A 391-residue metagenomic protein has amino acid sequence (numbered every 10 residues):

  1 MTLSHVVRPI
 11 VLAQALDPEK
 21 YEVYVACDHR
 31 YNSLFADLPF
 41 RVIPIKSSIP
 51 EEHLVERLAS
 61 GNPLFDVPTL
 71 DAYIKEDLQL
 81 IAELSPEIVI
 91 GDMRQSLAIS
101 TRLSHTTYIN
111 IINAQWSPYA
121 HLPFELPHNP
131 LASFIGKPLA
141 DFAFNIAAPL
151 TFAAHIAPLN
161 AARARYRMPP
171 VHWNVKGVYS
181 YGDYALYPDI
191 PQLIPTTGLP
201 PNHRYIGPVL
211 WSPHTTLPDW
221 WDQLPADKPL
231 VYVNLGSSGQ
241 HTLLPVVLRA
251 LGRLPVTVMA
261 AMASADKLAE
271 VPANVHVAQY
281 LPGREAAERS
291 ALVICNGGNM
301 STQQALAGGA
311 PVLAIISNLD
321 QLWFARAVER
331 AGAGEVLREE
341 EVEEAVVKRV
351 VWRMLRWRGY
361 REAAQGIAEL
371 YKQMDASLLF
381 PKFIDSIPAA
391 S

Functional and structural regions predicted by a protein language model:
M1-P138, G252, M259-S391: Glycosyltransferase specificity loop/lid
A13-A15, P191-L292, T302: Donor-nucleotide binding loops and adjacent catalytic segments primarily of GT-B fold Leloir glycosyltransferases
C27-Y31, A114-W116, D189-L193, L210 (+1 more regions): Glycine-rich beta-alpha junction loops
S60-D66, I81, F142, H155-A161 (+1 more regions): Short, basic, glycine/proline-bearing loop/turn elements
E76, M93-S96, P169-W173, P245: Short alpha-helical segments and helix-capping/turn motifs at coil-helix boundaries
I109-P195: Active-site-proximal region of nucleotide-activated glycan assembly enzymes, centered on histidine/acidic-rich loops
P149, A154, P158-Y166, Q223-L224 (+3 more regions): Residues that form generic nucleotide/phosphate-binding pockets
